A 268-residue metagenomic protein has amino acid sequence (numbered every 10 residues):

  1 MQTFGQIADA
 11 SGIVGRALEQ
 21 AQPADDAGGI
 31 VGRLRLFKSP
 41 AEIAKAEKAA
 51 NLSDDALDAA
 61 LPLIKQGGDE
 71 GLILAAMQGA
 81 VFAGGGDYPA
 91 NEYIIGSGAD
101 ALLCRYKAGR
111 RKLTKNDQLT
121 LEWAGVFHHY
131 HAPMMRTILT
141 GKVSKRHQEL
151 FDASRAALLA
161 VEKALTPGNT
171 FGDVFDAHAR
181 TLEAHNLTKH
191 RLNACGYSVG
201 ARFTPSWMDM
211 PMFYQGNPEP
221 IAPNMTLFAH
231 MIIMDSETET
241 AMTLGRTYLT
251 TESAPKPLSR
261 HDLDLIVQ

Functional and structural regions predicted by a protein language model:
M1-Q268: Active-site neighborhoods and metal-handling regions in enzymes and metal-associated proteins
